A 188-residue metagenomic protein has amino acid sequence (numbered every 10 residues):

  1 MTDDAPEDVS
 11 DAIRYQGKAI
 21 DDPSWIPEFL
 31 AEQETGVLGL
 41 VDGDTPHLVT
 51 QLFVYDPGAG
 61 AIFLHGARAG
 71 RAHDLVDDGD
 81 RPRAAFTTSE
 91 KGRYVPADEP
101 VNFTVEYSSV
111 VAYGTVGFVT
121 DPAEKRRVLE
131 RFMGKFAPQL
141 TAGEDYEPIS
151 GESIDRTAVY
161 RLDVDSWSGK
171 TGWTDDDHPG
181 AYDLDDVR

Functional and structural regions predicted by a protein language model:
M1-A12, A59-A72, S109-F118: N-terminal short leaders/motifs
T2-S10, G117-R188: C-terminal edge-of-domain segments
E7-V37: Short, basic/aromatic recognition patches
E32-R68, F86, P96: Short beta-strand segments
L40, A97-N102, E147-S150: Catalytic micro-motifs at enzyme active sites that drive phosphoryl/nucleotidyl and oxygen chemistry
F53, A112-V116, V164: A structural signal for short, well-ordered beta-strand segments
I62-H65, F86-T88, V110-A112, Y160-R161 (+1 more regions): Short hydrophobic-aromatic micro-motifs
R68-V128: Short, structured beta-strand-loop surface elements
